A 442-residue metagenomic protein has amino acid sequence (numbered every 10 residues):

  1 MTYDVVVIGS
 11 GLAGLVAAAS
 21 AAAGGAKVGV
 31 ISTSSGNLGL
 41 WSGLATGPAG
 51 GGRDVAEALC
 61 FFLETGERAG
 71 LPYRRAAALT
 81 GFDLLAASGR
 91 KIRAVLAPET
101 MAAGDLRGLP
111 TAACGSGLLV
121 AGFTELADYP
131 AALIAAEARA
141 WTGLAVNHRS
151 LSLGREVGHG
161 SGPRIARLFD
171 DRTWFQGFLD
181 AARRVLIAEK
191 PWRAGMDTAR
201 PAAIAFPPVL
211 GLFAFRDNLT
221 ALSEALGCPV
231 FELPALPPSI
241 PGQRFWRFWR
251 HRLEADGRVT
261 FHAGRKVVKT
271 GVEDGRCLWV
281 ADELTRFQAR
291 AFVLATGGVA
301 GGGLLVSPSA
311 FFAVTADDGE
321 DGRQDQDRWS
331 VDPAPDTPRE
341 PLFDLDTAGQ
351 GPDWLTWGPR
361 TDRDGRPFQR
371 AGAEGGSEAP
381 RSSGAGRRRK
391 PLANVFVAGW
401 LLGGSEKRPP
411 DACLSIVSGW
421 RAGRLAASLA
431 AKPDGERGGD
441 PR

Functional and structural regions predicted by a protein language model:
M1-Y3, E283-A291, P391: Core beta-strand elements of the Rossmann-like FAD/NAD(P) dinucleotide-binding domain in flavoenzyme oxidoreductases
Y3-V30: N-terminal Rossmann-like FAD-binding beta1-loop-alpha1 element of flavoenzymes
V6-I8, F287-V299: Short hydrophobic core segments
A19-S20, G302-P308, L392-N394, A398-P433: A conserved FAD-binding loop/helix module that cradles the flavin
V30-G51, G158-A166: Conserved N-terminal glycine-rich FAD pyrophosphate-binding loop of Rossmann-like flavoproteins
A135-A140, F175-R200, I204, G211-V268: Helical element adjacent to the flavin cofactor pocket in flavoenzyme catalytic cores
V268-R286, F292: Conserved beta-strand-loop-beta-strand element in the redox core of flavoprotein oxidoreductases
R370-G376, S382-K407: Short FAD-binding loop at a beta-strand-to-alpha-helix junction that anchors the flavin cofactor in diverse
